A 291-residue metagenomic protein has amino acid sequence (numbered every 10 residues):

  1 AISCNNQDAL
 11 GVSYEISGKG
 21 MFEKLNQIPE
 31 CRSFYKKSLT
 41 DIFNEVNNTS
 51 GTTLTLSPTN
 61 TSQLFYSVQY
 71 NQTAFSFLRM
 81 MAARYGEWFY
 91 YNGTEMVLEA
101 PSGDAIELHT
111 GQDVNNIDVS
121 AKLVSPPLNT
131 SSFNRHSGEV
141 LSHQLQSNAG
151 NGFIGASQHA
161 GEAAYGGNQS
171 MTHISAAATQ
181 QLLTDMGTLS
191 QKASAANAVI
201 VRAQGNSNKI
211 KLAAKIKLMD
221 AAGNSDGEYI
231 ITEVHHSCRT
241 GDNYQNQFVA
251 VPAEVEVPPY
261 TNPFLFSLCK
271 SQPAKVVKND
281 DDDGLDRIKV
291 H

Functional and structural regions predicted by a protein language model:
A1-H291: Amphipathic alpha-helical and helix-coil boundary elements used as assembly and membrane-proximal scaffolds
